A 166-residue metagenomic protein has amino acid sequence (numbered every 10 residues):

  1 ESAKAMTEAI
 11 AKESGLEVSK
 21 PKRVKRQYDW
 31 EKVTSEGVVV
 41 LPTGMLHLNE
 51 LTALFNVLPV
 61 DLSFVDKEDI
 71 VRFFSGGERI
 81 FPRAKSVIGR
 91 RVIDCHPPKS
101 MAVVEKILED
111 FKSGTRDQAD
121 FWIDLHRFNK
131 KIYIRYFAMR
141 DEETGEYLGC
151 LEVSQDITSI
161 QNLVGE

Functional and structural regions predicted by a protein language model:
E1, V71, G77-L163: Sensory/regulatory domains in signal-transduction proteins
E1-K4, E8-W30, T34, R140-E166: Sensory coupling linkers of modular signal transduction proteins
A5-T7, A11-E13, Q27-F111, V164-E166: PAS-family sensory domains
